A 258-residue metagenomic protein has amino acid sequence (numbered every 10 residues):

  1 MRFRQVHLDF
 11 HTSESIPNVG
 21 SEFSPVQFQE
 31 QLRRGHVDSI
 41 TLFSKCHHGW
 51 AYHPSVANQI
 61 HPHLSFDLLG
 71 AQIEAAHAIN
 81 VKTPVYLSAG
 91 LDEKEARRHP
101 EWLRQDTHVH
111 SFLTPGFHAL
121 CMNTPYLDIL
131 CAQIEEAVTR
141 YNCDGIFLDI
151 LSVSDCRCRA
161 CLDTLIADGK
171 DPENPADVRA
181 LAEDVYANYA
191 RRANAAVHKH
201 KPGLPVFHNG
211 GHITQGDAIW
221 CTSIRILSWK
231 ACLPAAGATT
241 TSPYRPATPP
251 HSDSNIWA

Functional and structural regions predicted by a protein language model:
M1-S21: Boundary/entry segment of secreted carbohydrate-active catalytic domains
R4-L8, I40-L42, T83-L87, I146-L148 (+3 more regions): Hydrophobic faces of well-ordered beta-strands that scaffold small-molecule active sites in alpha/beta enzyme cores
D9-F10, I224, A231, R245-A258: Active-site clefts of carbohydrate-active enzymes
D9-H11, T41-H48, L87-E93, F147-R157 (+1 more regions): Short, solvent-exposed turn/loop segments enriched in Gly/Ser/Thr/Pro and often Arg
I16, L69, T83-Y141, R191: Active-site-adjacent "subsite" loops/lids of carbohydrate-active enzymes
I16-H36, V56-I79, D128, V185-Y189: Aromatic- and glycine-enriched glycan-recognition loops and surfaces that form the carbohydrate-binding subsites
F28-Q29, R33-L68, L91-T114, D155 (+2 more regions): Aromatic-lined carbohydrate-binding/catalytic grooves of carbohydrate-active enzymes
H118-I226, A231-Y244: Active-site neighborhood of glycoside hydrolase catalytic domains
